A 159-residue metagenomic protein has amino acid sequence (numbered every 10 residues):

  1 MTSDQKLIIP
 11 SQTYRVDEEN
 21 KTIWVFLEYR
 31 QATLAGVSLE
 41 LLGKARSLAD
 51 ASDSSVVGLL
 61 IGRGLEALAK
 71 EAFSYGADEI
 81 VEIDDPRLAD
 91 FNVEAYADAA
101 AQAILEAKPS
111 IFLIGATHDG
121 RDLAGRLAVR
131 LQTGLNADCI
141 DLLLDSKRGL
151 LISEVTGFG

Functional and structural regions predicted by a protein language model:
M1-G159: N-terminal glycine-rich FAD/FM-binding segment characteristic of electron-transfer flavoproteins
